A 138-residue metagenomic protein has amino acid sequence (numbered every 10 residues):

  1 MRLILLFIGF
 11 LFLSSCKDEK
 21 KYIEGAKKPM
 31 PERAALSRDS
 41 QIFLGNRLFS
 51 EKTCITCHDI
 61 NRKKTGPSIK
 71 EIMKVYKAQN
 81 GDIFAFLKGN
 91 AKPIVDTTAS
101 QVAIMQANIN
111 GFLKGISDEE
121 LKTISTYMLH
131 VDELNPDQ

Functional and structural regions predicted by a protein language model:
M1-I4: Positively charged n-region of N-terminal signal peptides that target proteins for export
C16-K20: Bacterial signal peptide processing site
Y22-S50: Electrostatic cytochrome c docking/interface patches
G45, S50-N61, I124-M128: The canonical Cys-X-X-Cys-His
N46, D59-G89: Gly/Gly-Pro-rich "capping" loops immediately C-terminal to redox-active cysteine motifs in periplasmic/lumenal
T65-M73, N90-L121: Axial heme c-ligation environment in periplasmic c-type cytochrome domains
S125-Q138: Short, low-complexity, Pro/Ser/Thr/Gly-rich segments in the mature regions of secreted, periplasmic
